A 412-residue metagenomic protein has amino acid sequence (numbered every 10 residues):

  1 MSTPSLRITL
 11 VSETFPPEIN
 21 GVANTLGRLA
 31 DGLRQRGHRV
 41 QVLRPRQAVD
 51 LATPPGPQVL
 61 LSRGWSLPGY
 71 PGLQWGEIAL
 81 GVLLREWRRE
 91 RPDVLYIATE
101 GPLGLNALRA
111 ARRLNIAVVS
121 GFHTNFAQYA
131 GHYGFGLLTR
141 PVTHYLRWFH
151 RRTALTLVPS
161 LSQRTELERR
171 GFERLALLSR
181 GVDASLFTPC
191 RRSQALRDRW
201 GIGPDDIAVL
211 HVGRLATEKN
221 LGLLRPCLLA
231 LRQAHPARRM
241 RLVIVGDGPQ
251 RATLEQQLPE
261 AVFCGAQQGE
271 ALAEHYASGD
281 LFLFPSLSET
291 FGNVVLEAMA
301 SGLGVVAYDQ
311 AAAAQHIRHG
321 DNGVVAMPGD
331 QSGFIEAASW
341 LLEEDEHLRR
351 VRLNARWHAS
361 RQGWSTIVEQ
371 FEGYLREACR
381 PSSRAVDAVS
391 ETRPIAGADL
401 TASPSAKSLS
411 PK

Functional and structural regions predicted by a protein language model:
M1-L61, S365, E372, A396 (+1 more regions): N-terminal subdomain of nucleotide-sugar transferases
R44, T143-S193, C264: Donor nucleotide-sugar binding/catalytic pocket of nucleotide-sugar-dependent glycosyltransferases
W87, A266-Q267, E274-G279, F371: Short alpha-helical donor nucleotide-sugar binding micro-motif in glycosyltransferases
I202-L229: Conserved donor-binding/catalytic core segment of Leloir-type glycosyltransferases
R251-A273: Nucleotide-activated donor-binding/catalytic signature segment of Leloir-type glycosyltransferases, i.e., the conserved
L287: Aromatic "clamp/platform" in nucleotide-sugar-dependent glycosyltransferases that forms part of the donor/acceptor
G304-A307, I317: Short hydrophobic beta-strand element within catalytic cores of glycosyltransferases and related nucleotide-activated
H319-G320, V324-Q331, W340-D345: Conserved acidic donor-binding segment of nucleotide-sugar-dependent glycosyltransferases
